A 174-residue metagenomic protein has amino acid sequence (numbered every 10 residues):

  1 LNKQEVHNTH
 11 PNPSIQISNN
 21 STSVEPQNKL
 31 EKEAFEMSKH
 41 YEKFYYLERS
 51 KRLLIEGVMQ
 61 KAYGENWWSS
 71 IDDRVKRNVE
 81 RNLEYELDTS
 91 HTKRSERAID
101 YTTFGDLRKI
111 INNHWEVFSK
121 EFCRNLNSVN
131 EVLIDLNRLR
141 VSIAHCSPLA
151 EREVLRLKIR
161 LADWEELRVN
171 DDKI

Functional and structural regions predicted by a protein language model:
L1-I174: Amphipathic alpha-helical interface elements
